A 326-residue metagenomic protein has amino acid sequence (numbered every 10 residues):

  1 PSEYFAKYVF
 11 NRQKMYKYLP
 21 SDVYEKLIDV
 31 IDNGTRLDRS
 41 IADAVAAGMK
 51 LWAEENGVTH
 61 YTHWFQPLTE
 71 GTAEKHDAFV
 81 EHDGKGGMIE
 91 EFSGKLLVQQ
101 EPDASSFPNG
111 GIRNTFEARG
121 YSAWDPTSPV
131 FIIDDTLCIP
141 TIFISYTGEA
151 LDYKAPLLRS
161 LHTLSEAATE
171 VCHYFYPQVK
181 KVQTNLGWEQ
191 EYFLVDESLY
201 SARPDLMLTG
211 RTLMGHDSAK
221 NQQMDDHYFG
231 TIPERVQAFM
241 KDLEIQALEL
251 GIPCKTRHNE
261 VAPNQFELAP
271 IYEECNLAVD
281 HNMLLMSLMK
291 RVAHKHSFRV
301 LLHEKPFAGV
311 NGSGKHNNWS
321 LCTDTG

Functional and structural regions predicted by a protein language model:
P1-Y24, R119-I139: Catalytic pocket of metal/acid-base enzymes, prominently hydrolases
S2, N56-G57, T184, H258: Alpha-helical protein-protein interaction elements
E3-G94, V98-N114: Histidine/acidic residue-rich metal-binding segments in metalloenzymes
A118-H303, F307-G326: Glycine-rich, acidic/polar active-site loops that bind/position phosphate-bearing ligands
